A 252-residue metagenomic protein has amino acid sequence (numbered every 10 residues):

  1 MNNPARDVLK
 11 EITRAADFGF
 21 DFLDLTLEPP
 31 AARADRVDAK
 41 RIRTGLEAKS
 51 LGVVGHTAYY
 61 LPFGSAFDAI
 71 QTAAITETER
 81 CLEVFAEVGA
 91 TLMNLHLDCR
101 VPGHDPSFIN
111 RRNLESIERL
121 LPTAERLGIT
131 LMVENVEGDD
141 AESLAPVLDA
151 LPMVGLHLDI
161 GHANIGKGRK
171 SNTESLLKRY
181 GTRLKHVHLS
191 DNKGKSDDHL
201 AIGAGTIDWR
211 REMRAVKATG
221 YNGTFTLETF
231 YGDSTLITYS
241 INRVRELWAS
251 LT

Functional and structural regions predicted by a protein language model:
M1, L23-L25, V53-T57, M93-L95 (+4 more regions): Hydrophobic faces of well-ordered beta-strands that scaffold small-molecule active sites in alpha/beta enzyme cores
M1-D7, T26-K40, P62-A69, V101-D105 (+4 more regions): Acidic-and-aromatic substrate-binding clefts and catalytic sites of carbohydrate-active enzymes
M1-L82, A86, E142, G155 (+1 more regions): N-terminal pre-domain/capping segments
A5-A16, A141-I160, N164-T252: Histidine-acidic metal/acid-base catalytic patches
G19-D21, E47-V53, V88-T91, E125-T130 (+3 more regions): Short, well-ordered coil/turn segments that N-cap beta-strands
D35-R41, I70-E79, S107-I117, G168-L177 (+1 more regions): Charged helix-capping and loop-helix junction motifs
A39-Y60, L114-A124, L151, W209-E212 (+1 more regions): Alpha-helix-loop-beta-strand connector modules within alpha/beta enzyme cores
F85-D105: Active-site groove signature of glycoside hydrolases
